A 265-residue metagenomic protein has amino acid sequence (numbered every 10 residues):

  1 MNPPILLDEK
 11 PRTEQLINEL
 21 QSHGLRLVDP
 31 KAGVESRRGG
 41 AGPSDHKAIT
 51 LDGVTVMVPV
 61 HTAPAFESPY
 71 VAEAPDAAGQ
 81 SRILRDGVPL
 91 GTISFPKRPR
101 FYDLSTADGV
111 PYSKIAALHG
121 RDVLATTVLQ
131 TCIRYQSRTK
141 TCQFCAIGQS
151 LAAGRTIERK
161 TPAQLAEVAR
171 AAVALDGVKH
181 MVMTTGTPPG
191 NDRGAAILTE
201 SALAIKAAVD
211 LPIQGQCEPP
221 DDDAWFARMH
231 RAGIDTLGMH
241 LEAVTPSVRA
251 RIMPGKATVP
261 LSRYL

Functional and structural regions predicted by a protein language model:
M1-P69: Short Lys/Arg-enriched alpha/beta "domain-start" segment
P3, G120-D122, R170: Peripheral terminal and linker regions in Fe-S/redox and tRNA-modifying enzymes
H23, H46, H61, R82-R85 (+4 more regions): Histidine (H) residue identity feature
R26, K31-G33, M57, P99 (+4 more regions): A generic structural micro-environment signature that highlights single residues at secondary-structure boundaries
A41, P75, A116-L118, I205-A207 (+1 more regions): A generic structural signal for short, solvent-exposed coil/turn residues that cap or connect secondary-structure
M57-T141, G148-E158: N-terminal [4Fe-4S]-dependent radical SAM core
A146-E167, A172-L265: Core AdoMet radical
